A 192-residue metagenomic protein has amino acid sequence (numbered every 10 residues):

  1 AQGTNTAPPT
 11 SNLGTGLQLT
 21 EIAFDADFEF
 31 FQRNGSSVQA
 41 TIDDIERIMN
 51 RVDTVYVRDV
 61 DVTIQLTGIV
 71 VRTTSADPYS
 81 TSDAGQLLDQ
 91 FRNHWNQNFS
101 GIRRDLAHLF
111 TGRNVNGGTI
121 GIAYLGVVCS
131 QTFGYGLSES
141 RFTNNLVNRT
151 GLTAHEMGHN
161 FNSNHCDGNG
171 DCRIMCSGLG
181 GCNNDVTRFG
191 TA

Functional and structural regions predicted by a protein language model:
A1-S138, T143-N148: Fold-level signature of zinc-dependent metallopeptidase catalytic domains
V52, H108, G151-C166: Active-site recognition of the HExxH zinc-binding catalytic motif
G68, F110-G112, N162-H165, S177-L179: Active-site proximal loops enriched in glycine and acidic residues that flank catalytic Cys/His/Asp and coordinate
T111, L125, M157, F161 (+1 more regions): Short glycine-rich loop/turn motifs that provide flexible caps or phosphate-binding loops at active sites
T132, L137-N144, A154, G168 (+1 more regions): Peri-catalytic substrate-binding/gating loops that frame the active-site cleft of hydrolases
V147, G151-H159, R173, T191-A192: Feature representing long, continuous alpha-helical segments
C172-A192: Replace "(M1/M4/M9/M12/WLM)" with "(e.g., M1/M4/M8/M9/M12/M26/WLM)" and add "not limited to" to clarify scope
